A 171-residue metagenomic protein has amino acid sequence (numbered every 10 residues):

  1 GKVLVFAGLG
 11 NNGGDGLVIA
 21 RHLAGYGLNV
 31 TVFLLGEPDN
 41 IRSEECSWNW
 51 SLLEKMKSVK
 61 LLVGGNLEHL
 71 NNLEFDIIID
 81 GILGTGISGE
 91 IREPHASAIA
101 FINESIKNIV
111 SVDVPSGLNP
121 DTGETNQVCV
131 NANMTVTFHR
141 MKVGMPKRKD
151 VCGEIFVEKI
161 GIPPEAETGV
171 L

Functional and structural regions predicted by a protein language model:
G1-G36, R42-S43, F75, M134 (+1 more regions): Small-residue (G/A/S/T)-rich helix-start motifs and N-terminal tracts that mark the onset
V18-N103: N-terminal small/polar loop signature for handling phosphorylated ligands or for N-terminal nucleophile
F75-L171: YjeF_N-associated NAD(P)HX repair module
